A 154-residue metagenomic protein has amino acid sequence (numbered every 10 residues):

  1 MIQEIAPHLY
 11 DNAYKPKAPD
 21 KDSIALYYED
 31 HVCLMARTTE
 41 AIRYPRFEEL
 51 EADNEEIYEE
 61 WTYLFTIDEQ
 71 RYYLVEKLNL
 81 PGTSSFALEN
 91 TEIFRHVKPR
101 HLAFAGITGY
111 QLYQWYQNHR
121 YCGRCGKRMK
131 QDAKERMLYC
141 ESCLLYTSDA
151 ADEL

Functional and structural regions predicted by a protein language model:
M1-K98: N-terminal alpha-helical interaction blocks
L88-L112, Y116-H119: A gly/proline- and charged-residue-enriched helix-loop-helix capping module
N118-H119, G126, M137: Residues immediately within or flanking Cys/His clusters that coordinate Zn2+ in small zinc-binding modules
C125, C143: Short Cys/His-rich metal-coordination motifs, predominantly Zn2+-binding knuckles/fingers
M129, L145: Cys/His-rich microdomains that often coordinate metals
D132-E135: Short Cys/His-rich "knuckle" micro-motifs
Y146-L154: Conserved small/polar residues in nucleotide/adenosyl-binding loops
